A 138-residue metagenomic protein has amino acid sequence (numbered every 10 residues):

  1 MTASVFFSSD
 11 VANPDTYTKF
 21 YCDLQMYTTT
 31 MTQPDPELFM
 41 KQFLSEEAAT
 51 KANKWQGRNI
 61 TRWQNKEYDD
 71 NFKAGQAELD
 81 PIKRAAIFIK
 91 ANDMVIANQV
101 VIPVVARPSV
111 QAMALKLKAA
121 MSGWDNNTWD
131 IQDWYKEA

Functional and structural regions predicted by a protein language model:
M1-A12: Short helix-initiation/N-cap motifs at beta->coil->alpha
A3, Y21-F39, W63, R107: Ligand-binding clamshell of periplasmic/extracellular solute-binding protein-like
F7, E37, K41, I60 (+3 more regions): Extracytoplasmic/secreted envelope proteins and their assembly/folding machinery, especially bacterial periplasmic
S8, Q33-E37, M113-L115: Extracytoplasmic/secreted cell-surface and envelope-processing proteins
A12-F20, K41-K73, A106-A138: Short, solvent-exposed loop/beta-turn-alpha elements that line the ligand-binding surface or hinge of extracytoplasmic
A12-P14, M26-T29, K90-D93, A119-S122: Intrinsically disordered, low-complexity boundary segments flanking structured domains
Y17-Q25, A77-L115: Bilobed periplasmic-binding protein-like "clamshell/Venus-flytrap" ligand-binding domains
D35, N65, L79-I82: Intrinsic-disorder/low-complexity, polar/charged segments
